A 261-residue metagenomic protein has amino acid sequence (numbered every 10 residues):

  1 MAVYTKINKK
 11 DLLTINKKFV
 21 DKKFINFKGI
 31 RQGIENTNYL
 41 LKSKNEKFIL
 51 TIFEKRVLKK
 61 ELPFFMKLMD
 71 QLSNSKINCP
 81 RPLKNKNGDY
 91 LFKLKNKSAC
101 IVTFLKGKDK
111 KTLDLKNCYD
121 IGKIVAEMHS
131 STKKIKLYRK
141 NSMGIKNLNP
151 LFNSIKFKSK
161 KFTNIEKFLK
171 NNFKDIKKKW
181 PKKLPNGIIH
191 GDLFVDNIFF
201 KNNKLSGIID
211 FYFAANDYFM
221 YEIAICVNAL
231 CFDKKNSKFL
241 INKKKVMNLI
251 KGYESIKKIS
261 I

Functional and structural regions predicted by a protein language model:
M1-K84, K204: Conserved NTP-binding catalytic cores of kinases and kinase-like/nucleotidyltransferase enzymes across multiple kinase
I7-K18, K133-L137, N149-G191, K201: An alpha-helical support segment within catalytic cores of ATP-dependent transferases
I34-K44, I49-L50, P82, K174-Y221: Active-site acidic catalytic loop and adjacent metal/ATP-binding pocket of ATP-dependent phosphoryl transfer enzymes
S43-K136: ATP-binding pocket architecture of kinase catalytic cores
F64, D120, I124, F168 (+2 more regions): Charged catalytic carboxylate motif
S98, I256-I261: Acidic, serine/threonine- and proline-rich low-complexity regulatory regions
K134-N141, I261: Short conserved catalytic/interaction loops centered on acidic-Pro-aromatic/His motifs
M220-K258: Active-site activation/catalytic loop segments of kinase-like enzymes and analogous catalytic loops in related
